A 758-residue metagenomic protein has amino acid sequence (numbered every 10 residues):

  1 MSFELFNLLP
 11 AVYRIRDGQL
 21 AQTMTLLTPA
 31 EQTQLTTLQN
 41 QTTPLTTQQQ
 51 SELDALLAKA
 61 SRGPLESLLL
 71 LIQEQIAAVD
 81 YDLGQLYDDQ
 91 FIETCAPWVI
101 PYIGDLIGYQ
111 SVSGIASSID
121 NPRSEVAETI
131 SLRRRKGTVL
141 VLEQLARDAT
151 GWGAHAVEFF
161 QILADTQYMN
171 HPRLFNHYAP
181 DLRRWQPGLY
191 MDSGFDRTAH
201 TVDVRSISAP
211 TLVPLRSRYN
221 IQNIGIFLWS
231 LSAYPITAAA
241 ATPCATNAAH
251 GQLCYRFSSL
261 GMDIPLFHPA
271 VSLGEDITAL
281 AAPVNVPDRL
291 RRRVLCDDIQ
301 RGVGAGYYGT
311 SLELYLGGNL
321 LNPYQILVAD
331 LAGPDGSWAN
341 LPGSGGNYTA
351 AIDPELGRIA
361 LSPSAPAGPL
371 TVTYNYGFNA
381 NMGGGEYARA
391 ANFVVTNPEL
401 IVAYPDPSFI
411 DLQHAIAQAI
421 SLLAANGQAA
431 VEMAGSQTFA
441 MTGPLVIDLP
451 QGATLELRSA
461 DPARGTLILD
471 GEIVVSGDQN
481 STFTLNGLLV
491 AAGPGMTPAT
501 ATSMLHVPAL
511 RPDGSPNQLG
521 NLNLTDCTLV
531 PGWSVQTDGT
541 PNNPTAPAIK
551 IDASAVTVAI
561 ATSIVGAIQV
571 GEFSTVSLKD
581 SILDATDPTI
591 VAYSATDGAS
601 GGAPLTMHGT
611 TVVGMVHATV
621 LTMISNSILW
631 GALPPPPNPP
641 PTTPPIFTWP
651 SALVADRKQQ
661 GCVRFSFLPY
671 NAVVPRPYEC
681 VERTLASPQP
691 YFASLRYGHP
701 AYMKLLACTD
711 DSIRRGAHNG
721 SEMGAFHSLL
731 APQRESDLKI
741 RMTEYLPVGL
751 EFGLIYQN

Functional and structural regions predicted by a protein language model:
M1-P398: Compositionally biased, low-complexity/repeat regions
V126, D406-V474: N-terminal extracellular ligand-recognition/capping segment immediately after the signal peptide
A365-G384, A388, E679-N758: Surface beta-loop-beta hairpin patches that serve as ligand-binding interfaces in beta-rich domains
A390-N392, A460, G493-A499, L529-S554 (+5 more regions): Acidic/polar low-complexity surface segments
L445-D448, D470-D478, T502-P516, V535-S554 (+6 more regions): Glycine-rich beta-solenoid repeat tracts in large extracellular/virion proteins
P450-L510, G532, T537-D538: Right-handed parallel beta-helix/beta-spiral solenoid domain characteristic of secreted/periplasmic
T484-L489, N521-W533, T557-I568, F573-P588 (+5 more regions): Right-handed parallel beta-helix
P635-P641, P645-A707: Active-site/pore-lining binding-face segments in mid-to-C-terminal subdomains
